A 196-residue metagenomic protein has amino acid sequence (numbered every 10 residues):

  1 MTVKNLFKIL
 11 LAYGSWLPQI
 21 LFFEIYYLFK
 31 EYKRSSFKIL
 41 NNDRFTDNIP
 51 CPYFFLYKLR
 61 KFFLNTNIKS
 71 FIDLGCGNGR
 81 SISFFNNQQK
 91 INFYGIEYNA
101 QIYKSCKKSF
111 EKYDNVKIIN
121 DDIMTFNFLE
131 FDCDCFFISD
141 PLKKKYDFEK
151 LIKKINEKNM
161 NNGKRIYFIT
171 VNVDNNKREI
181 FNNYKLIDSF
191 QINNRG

Functional and structural regions predicted by a protein language model:
M1-T66: S-adenosyl-L-methionine
I68-G77: Conserved class I S-adenosyl-L-methionine
G79-S83: Glycine-rich SAM-binding Motif I of class I
N99: Conserved SAM/SAH-binding beta-strand->alpha-helix loop
C106-K107: Conserved SAM-binding loop
Y113-I123: Conserved SAM-binding strand-loop segment of SAM-dependent methyltransferases
D134-D147: A short SAM/SAH-binding and catalytic strip from SAM-dependent methyltransferases
K145-G196: C-terminal substrate-binding/active-site "lid" region of AdoMet-derived donor-dependent transferases
